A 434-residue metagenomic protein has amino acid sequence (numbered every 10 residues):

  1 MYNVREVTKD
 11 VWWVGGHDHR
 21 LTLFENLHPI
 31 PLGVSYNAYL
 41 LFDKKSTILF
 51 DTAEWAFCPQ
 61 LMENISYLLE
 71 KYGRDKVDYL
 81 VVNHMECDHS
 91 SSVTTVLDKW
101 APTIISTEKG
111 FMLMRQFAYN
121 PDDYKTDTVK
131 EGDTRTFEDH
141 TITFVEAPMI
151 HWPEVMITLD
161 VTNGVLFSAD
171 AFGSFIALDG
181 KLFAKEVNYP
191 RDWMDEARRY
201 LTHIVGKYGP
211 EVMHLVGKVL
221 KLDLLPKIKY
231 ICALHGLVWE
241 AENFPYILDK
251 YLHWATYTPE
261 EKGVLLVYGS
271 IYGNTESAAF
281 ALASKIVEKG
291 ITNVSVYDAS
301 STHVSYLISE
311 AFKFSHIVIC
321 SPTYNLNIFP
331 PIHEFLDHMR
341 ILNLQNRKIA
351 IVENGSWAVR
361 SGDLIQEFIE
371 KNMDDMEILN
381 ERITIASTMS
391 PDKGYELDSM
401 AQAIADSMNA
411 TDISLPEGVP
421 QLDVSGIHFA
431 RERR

Functional and structural regions predicted by a protein language model:
V4-Y67, I157-D160, G164-S168, T275: Conserved beta-strand hairpin/beta-sheet module of binuclear metal-dependent hydrolase folds, prominently
R5-K9, I105-V155, E211-H214: Metallo-beta-lactamase
F50-T52, K76-M85, I104-E108, L166-D170 (+1 more regions): Active-site neighborhood of phospho(di)ester-bond hydrolases with catalytic His/Asp-centered motifs
A56-I105: Active-site metal-binding motif and surrounding structural segment of the metallo-beta-lactamase
S92, T302-L307: Short acidic active-site motifs
H151-V155, N163, A171-K207, W254-E260: Active-site-proximal loop/helix segment associated with metal-binding centers of metalloenzymes
L178, Y189-I231, G236-V238, A281-S295 (+1 more regions): FMN-binding flavodoxin-like domain, especially the glycine-rich phosphate-binding loop
A233-E261: Terminal amphipathic helices with adjacent charged low-complexity linkers/tails
